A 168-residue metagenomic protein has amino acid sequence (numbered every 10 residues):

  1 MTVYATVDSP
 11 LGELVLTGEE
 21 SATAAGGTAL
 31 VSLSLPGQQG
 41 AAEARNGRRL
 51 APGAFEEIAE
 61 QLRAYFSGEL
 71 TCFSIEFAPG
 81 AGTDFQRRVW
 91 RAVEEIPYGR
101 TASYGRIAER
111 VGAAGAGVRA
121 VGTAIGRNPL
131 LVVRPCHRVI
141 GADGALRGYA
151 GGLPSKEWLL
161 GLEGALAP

Functional and structural regions predicted by a protein language model:
M1-S74, G141-P168: Low-complexity, small/basic-enriched stretches that occur predominantly at protein N-termini or linker tails
G82, Q86-W90, V118: Short, leucine-enriched amphipathic alpha-helices that occur as contiguous helical runs
I96-G99: Short helix/strand-capping hinge loops at secondary-structure junctions that flank key functional elements
E109: Alpha-helical residues within the helix-turn-helix
A113-A116: Feature detects long, helix-prone N-terminal segments enriched in hydrophobes
V133: Major-groove DNA-recognition helix of helix-turn-helix-type DNA-binding domains
